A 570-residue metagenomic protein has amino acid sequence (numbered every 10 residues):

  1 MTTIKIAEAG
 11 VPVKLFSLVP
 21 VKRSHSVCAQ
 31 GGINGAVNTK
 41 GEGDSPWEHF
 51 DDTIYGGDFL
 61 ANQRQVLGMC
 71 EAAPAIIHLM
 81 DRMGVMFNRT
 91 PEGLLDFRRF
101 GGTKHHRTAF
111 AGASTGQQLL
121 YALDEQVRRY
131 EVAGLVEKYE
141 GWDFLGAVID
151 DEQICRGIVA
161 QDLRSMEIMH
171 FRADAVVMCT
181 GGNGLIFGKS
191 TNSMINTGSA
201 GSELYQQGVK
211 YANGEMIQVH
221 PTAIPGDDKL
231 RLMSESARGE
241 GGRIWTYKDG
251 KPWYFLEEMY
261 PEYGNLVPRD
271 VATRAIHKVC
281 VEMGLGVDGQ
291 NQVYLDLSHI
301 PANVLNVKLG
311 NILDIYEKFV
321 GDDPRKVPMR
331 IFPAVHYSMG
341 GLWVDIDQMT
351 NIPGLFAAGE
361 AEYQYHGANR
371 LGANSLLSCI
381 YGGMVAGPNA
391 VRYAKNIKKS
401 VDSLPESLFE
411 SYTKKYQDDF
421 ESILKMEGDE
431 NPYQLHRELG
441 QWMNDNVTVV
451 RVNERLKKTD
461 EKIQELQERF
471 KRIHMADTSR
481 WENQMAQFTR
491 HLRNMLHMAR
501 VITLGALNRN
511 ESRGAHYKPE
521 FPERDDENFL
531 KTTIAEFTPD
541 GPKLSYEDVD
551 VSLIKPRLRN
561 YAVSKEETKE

Functional and structural regions predicted by a protein language model:
A9-V11, L15, P20-K22, C28-V37 (+9 more regions): Glycine- and aromatic-enriched mobile tails/lids
G35-M69: Glycine-rich active-site loop/strand segments that organize a redox cofactor
F59-Q63, L94-L120, G184-G188, Q292-N303: Helix-loop-beta segment of a Rossmann-like dinucleotide-binding subdomain
A61-E71, A109-D124, Y139, S190-G198 (+2 more regions): Short beta-strand to alpha-helix junction loop
D81-E167, R172, C179, H220-P225: Conserved redox-cofactor binding core of oxidoreductases
G146-H170, D322-Q364: FAD-site-proximal beta/loop scaffold in flavoenzymes
A175-L230, V287, N369-N389: Glycine-rich loop(s) and the adjacent beta-strand/alpha-helix scaffold that form part
E203, V209-D322, N389-K395, P432 (+1 more regions): An anion/pyrophosphate-binding glycine-rich loop and adjacent beta-alpha core in soluble alpha-beta enzymes
